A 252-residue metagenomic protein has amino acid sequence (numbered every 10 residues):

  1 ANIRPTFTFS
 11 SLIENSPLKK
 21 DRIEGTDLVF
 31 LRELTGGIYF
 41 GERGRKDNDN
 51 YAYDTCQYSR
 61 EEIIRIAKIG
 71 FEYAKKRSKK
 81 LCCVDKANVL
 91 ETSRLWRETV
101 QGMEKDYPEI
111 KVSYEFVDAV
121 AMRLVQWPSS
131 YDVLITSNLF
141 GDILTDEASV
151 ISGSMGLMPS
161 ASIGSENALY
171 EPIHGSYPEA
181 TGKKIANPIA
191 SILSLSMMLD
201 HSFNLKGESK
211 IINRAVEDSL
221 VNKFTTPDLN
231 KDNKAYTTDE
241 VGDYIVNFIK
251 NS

Functional and structural regions predicted by a protein language model:
A1-D49, Y53, L139: N-terminal glycine-rich phosphate/adenylate-binding segment common to multiple enzyme folds
A1-S10, Y107-E115, L157-E171: Short, acidic/small-residue loops that bind anionic groups at enzyme active sites
S11-I13, E115-M122: Short acidic loop-to-helix transition motifs that present clustered carboxylates
L18, E24-L28, T35, R77-K79 (+4 more regions): Short coil/turn connectors at secondary-structure junctions
N48-D118, S130-D132: Glycine-rich phosphate/diphosphate-binding loop of Rossmann-like nucleotide-binding domains
R77-D85, Y107-E115, N204-N213, V221-D232: Flexible, glycine/charged-enriched surface loops at secondary-structure junctions
V125-F224: Glycine-rich phosphate/nucleotide-binding loop
K234-S252: Phosphate-binding loop/pocket of nucleotide- and phosphate-handling active sites
